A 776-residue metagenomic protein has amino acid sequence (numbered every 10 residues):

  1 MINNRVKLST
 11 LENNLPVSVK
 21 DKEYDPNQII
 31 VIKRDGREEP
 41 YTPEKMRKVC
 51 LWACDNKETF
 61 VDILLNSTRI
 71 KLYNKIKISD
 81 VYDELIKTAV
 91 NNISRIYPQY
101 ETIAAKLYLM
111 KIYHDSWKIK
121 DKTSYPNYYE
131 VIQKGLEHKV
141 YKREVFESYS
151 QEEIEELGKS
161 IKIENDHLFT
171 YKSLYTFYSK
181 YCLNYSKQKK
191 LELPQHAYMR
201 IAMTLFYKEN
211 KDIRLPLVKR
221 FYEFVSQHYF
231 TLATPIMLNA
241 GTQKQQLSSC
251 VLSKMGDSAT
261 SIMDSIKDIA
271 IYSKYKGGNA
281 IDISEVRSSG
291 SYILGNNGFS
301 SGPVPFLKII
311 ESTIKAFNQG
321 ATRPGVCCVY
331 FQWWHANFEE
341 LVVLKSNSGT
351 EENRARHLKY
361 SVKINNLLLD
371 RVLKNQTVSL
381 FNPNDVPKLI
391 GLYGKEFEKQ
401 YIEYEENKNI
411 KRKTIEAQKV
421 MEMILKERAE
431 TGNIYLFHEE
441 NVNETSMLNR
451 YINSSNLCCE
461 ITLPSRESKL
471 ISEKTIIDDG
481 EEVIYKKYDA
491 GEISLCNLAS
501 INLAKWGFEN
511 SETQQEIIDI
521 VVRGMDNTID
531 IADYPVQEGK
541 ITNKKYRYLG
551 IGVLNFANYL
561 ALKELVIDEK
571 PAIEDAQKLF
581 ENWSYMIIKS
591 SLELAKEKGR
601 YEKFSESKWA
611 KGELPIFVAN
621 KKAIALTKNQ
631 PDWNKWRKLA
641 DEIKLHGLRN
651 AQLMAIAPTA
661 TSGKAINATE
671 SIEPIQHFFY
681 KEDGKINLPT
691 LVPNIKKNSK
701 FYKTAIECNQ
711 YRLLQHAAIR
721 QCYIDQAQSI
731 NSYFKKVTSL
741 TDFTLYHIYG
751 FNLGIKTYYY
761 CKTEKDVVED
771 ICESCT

Functional and structural regions predicted by a protein language model:
I2-N27, R37, T59-M199, P216-Y222: Core nucleic-acid recognition elements
E38, K77, K190-P194, L217 (+15 more regions): Secondary-structure capping and boundary motifs in well-ordered enzyme cores
T42-T59, M199-F206, I672-I675: Short, surface-exposed, low-complexity cationic segments
Y100-L136, I364, V442-I471, A572-A576 (+3 more regions): Terminal amphipathic helices with adjacent charged low-complexity linkers/tails
E153-E156, H167-T176, S465-R466, M525 (+4 more regions): Catalytic alpha/beta core of large soluble enzyme barrels
L183, K189, H196-R214, V218 (+9 more regions): Function-dense linear segments that define catalytic or interfacial modules in macromolecule-processing proteins
F224, I518-K540, V566-T659, Y746: Internal maturation/activation junctions in enzymes
V343-L344, R356-T431, E439: Polar, glycine-rich mid-to-C-terminal structural blocks that act as macromolecule-binding/assembly scaffolds
